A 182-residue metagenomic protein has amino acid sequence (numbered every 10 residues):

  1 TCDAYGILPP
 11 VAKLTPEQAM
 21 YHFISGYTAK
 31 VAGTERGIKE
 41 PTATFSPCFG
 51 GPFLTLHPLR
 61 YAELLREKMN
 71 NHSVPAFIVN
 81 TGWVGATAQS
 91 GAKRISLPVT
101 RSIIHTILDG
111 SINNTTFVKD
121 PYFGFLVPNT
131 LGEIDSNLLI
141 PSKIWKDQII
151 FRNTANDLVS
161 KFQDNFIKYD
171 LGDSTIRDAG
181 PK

Functional and structural regions predicted by a protein language model:
T1-K182: Conserved NTP phosphate-binding and transfer environment spanning the P-loop NTPase/kinase superfamily
